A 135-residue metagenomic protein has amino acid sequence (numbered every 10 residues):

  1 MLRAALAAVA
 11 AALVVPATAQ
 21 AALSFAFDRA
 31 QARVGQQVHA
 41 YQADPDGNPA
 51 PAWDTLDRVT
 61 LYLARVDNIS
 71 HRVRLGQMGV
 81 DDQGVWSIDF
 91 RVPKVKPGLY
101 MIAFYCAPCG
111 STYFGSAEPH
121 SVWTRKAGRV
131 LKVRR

Functional and structural regions predicted by a protein language model:
A5-P16: Bacterial N-terminal signal peptides
A17-A21: Sec/Tat signal peptide C-region and signal peptidase I cleavage site
A22-R135: Extended, solvent-exposed regions of the mature portions of secreted/cell-surface glycoproteins
